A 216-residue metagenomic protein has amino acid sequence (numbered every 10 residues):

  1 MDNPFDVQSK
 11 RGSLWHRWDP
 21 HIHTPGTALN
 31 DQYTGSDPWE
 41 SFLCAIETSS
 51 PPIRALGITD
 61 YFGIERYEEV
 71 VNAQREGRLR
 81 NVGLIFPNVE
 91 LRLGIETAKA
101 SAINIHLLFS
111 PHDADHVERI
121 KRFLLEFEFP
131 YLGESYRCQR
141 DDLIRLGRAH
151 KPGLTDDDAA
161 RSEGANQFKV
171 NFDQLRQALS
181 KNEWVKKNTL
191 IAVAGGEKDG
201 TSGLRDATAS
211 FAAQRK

Functional and structural regions predicted by a protein language model:
M1-E40, T48, P52, Y67 (+2 more regions): Domain-core and long-helix interface of multi-subunit machines
H21, D60, I85, L107: Divalent metal-coordination and catalytic microenvironments
H23, Y61-F62, E90-R92, E197: Catalytic metal-binding/acid-base residues of hydrolase active sites
I46-F62: Divalent metal-dependent hydrolysis catalytic cores, especially in the metallo-beta-lactamase
G57-I58, L84-N88, L190-A194: A structural signal for short, well-ordered beta-strand segments and their strand-loop junctions that often border
G63-R66, V70, S101-I103: Generic hydrophobic, aliphatic-rich segments that mediate packing or membrane embedding
R80-E96: Conserved beta-strand -> loop -> alpha-helix junction used to position metal-binding or nucleic-acid-contacting
L93-C138: Internal, well-ordered alpha/beta segment that forms a basic, Gly-enriched binding/recognition surface
